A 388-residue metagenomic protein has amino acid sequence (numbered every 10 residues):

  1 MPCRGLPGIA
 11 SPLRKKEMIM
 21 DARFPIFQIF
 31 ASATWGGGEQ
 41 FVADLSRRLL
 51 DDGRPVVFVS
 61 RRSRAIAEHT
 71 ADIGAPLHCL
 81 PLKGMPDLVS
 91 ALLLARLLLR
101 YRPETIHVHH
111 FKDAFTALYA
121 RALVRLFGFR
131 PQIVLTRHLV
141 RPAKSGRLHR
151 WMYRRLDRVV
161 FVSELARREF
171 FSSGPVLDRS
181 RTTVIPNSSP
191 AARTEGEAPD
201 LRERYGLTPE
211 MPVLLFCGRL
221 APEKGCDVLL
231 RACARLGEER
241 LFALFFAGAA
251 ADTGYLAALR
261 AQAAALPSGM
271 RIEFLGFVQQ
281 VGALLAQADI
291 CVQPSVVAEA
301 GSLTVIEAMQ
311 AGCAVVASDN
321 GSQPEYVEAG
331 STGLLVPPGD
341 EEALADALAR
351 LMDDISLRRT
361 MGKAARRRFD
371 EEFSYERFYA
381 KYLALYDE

Functional and structural regions predicted by a protein language model:
G36-R47, P212-R235, G254-A258, L334 (+2 more regions): A conserved mid-protein helix/loop that constitutes part of the nucleotide-sugar donor-binding site
V59-A65, C217, A243-A258: Glycosyltransferase donor-sugar binding loop
V59-S60, A314-A317, V327: Short hydrophobic beta-strand element within catalytic cores of glycosyltransferases and related nucleotide-activated
L126-E164: A conserved, positively charged/aromatic
D157-T182, S189-A191: A short, active-site helix/loop in glycosyltransferases that binds the activated sugar's phosphate group
E203, P212, A343, R350 (+2 more regions): A short, well-ordered alpha-helix in the C-terminal region of glycosyltransferases
A257-G276: Nucleotide-activated donor-binding/catalytic signature segment of Leloir-type glycosyltransferases, i.e., the conserved
A329-G330, L334-E341, R350-I355: Conserved acidic donor-binding segment of nucleotide-sugar-dependent glycosyltransferases
